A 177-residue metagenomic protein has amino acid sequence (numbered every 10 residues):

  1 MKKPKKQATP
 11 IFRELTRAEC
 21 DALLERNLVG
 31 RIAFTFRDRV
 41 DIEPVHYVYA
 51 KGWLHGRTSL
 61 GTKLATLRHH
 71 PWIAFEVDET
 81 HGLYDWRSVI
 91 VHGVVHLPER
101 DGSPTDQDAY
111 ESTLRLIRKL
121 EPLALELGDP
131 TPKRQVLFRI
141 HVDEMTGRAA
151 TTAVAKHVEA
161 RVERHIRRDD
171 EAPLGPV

Functional and structural regions predicted by a protein language model:
K2-I11, E79-V177: Charged, gly/pro-rich active-site loop segments
K5-R31: Short, basic/aromatic recognition patches
E25-N27, R39-V40, S88, T131-K133: Short solvent-exposed loop/turn micro-motifs enriched in small/polar/acidic residues
N27-G30, P44, H70-W72, W86 (+1 more regions): Short, surface-exposed beta-edge/turn micro-motifs
N27-S59, F75: Short beta-strand segments
A50-K51, K63-T66, K156-V158: A short local loop/turn or secondary-structure capping micro-motif enriched for an aromatic residue
G56-V89: Helix-adjacent hinge/juxtasegments
